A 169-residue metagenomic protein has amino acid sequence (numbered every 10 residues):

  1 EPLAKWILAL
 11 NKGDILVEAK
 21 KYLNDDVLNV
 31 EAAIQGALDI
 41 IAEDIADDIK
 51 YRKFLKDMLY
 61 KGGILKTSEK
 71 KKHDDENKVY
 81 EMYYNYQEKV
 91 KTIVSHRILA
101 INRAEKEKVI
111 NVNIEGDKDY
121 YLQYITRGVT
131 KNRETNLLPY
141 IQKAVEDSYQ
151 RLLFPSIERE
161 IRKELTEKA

Functional and structural regions predicted by a protein language model:
E1-A169: Duplex nucleic acid-engaging cores and interfaces of nucleic-acid transaction enzymes
